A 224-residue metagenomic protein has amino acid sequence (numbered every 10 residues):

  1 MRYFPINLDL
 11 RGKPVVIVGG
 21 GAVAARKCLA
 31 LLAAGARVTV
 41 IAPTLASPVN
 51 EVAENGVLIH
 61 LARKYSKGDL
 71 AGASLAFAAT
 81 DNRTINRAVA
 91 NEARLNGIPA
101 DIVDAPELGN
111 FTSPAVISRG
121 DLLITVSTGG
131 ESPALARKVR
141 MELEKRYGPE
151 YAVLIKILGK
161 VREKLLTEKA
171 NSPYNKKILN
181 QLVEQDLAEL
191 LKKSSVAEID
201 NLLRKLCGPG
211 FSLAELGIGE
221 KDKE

Functional and structural regions predicted by a protein language model:
M1-T44, V49-A53: Hydrophobic, well-ordered beta-alpha structural blocks that scaffold small-molecule cofactor pockets
G21-V23, T84, G130: Residue-level detector of alpha-helix initiation sites
V38, H60, G97-A100: Hydrophobic beta-strand scaffold residues
A42, H60-K64, D104: Short loop/edge segments at beta-strand edges and connector loops that shape dinucleotide/nucleotide cofactor-binding
A53-A71: Glycine-rich, highly charged phosphate/nucleotide-binding loops
L75-D81, N86-T112: ADP-ribose/adenylate-binding Rossmann-like module
I102-A152: E1/E1-like adenylate-forming module used to activate ubiquitin-like modifiers and sulfur-carrier proteins
G130-E224: An accessory alpha-helical subdomain
